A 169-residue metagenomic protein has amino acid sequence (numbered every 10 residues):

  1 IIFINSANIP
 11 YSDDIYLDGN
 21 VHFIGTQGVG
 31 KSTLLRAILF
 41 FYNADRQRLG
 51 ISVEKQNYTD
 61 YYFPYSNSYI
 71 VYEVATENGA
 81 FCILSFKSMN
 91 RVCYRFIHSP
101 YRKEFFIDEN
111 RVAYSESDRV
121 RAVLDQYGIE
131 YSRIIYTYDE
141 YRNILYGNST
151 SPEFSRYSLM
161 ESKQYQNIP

Functional and structural regions predicted by a protein language model:
I1-I134, Y141: Extreme N-terminal "head/tail" segments of very large remodeling/mechanoenzyme assemblies
I129-P169: Extended, Lys/Glu-rich alpha-helical coiled-coil stalks
